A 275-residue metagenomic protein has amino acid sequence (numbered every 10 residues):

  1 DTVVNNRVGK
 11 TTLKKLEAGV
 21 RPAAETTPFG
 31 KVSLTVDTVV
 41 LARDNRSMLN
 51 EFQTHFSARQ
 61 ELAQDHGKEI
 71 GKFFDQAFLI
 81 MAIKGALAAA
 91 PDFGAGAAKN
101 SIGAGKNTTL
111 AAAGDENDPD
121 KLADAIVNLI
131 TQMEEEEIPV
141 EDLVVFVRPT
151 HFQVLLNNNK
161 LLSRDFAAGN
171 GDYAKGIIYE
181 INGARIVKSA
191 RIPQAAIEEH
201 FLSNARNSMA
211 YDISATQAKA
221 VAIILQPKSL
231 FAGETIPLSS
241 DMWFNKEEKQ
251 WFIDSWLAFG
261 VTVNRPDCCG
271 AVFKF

Functional and structural regions predicted by a protein language model:
T2-L13, S33-T35, K99-K121, N158-F275: Sequence/fold signature of self-assembling virion shell proteins
T2-V4, K10, R21, G30-A58 (+1 more regions): Structured, hydrophobic secondary-structure cores that serve as assembly/anchoring elements
A18-A24: Short Gly/aromatic-enriched secondary-structure transition segments
T26-P28, V36-D37, T54, A58 (+3 more regions): Generic, well-ordered alpha-helical segments
T38, D44, D65-H66, I253-S255: Oligomerization/assembly interface segments of phage tail-like spikes and tubes
N50-T131, K274: Alpha-helical scaffold segments that mediate packing/assembly in large oligomeric complexes
D75, E136, V140, V263 (+1 more regions): Short, Lys/Arg-rich flexible segments
